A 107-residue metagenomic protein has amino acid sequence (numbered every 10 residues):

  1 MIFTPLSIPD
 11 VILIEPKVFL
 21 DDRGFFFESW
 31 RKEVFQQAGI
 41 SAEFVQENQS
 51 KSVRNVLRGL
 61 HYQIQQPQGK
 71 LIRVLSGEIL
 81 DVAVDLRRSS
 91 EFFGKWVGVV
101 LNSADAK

Functional and structural regions predicted by a protein language model:
M1-D105: Non-catalytic, conserved peripheral segments adjacent to functional cores
